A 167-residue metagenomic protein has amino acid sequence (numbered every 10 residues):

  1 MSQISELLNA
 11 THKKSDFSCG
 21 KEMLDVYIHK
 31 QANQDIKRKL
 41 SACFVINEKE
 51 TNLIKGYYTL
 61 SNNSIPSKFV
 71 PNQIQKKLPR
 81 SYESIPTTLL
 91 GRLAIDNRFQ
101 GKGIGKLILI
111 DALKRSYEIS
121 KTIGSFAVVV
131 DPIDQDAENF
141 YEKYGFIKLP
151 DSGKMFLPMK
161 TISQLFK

Functional and structural regions predicted by a protein language model:
M1-G20: Conserved N-terminal entry element of GNAT/NAT acetyltransferase domains
L24-D35: Short, basic/aromatic recognition patches
N33-V45, L53-G56, S61-F69: A short helix-loop-beta-strand connector motif used in the catalytic cores of GNAT acetyltransferases and, in some
Y57-R92: Conserved acyl-donor/pantetheine-binding loop and adjacent beta-alpha core of acyl/acetyltransferases and related
D96-R98: Active-site acidic-Proline motif in GNAT/NAT acetyltransferases
G101-R115: Conserved acetyl-CoA-binding loop-helix of GNAT-fold acetyltransferases
L109, D134-A137, G153-K160: Short glycine/proline-centered loop/turn elements that form peptide/ligand docking sites
Y117, I123, D131-D151: Conserved active-site alpha-helix within GNAT-family acetyltransferase domains
